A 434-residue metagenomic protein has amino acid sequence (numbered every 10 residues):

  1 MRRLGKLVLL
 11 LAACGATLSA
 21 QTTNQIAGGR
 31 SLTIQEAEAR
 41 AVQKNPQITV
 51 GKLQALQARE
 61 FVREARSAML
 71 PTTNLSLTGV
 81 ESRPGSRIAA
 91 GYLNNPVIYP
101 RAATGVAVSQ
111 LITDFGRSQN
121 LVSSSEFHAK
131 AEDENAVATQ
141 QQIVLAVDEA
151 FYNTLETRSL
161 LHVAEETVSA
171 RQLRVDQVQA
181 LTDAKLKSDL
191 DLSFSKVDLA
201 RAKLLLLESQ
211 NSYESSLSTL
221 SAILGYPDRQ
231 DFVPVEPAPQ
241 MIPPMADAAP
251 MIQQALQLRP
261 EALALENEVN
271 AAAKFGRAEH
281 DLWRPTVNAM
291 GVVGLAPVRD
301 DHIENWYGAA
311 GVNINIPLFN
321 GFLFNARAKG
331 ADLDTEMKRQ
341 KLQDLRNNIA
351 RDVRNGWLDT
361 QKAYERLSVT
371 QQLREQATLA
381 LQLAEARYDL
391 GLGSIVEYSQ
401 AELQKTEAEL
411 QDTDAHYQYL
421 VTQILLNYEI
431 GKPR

Functional and structural regions predicted by a protein language model:
M1-R3: N-terminal secretory signal peptides that target proteins for export/translocation
K6-A16: Bacterial N-terminal signal peptides
A20-T78, P84, L111, D228 (+6 more regions): Bacterial Sec-pathway N-terminal export signals of envelope proteins
T22-R30, S76-Q110, P234-D247, R277 (+1 more regions): Small/polar, glycine/serine/threonine/aspartate-rich low-complexity segments that form flexible
A39-T49, L56-T72, G105-S124, E134-Q141 (+8 more regions): A glycine-/polar-enriched beta->alpha junction
V50-A65, T139, I143-E165, L173-D176 (+5 more regions): Amphipathic alpha-helical coiled-coil segments
R101-A103, E149, F194, Y307-A309 (+1 more regions): Transmembrane beta-barrel architecture of outer-membrane proteins
A138-Q254, G356-D359, A363, Q404-T406 (+1 more regions): Periplasmic alpha-helical coiled-coil/stalk elements that build and connect Gram-negative outer-membrane
